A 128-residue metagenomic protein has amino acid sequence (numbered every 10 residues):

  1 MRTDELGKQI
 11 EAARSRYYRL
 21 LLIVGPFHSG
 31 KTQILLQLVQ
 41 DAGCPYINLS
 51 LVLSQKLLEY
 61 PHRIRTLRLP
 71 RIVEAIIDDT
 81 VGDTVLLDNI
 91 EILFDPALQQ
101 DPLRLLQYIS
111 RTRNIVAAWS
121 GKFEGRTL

Functional and structural regions predicted by a protein language model:
M1-R16: N-terminal pre-Walker A segment at the start of P-loop NTPase domains
A13-S15, I76-T80, Q107-R113: Conserved catalytic network of the ASCE P-loop NTPase/AAA+ motor domain
R16-Q33: Walker A/P-loop nucleotide-binding motif
I34, L38: Hydrophobic positions on the alpha1 helix immediately C-terminal to the Walker A/P-loop
Q40-K56: Conserved catalytic segments around the Walker B and adjacent sensor/switch elements of P-loop NTPase domains
L51-D78: Short glycine-rich substrate-engagement loop in P-loop NTPases that contacts/grips substrate
T80-L98: Conserved P-loop NTPase "ATPase switch" module shared by AAA+ and STAND
I92-L128: Replace "adjacent to P-loop NTPase cores in ATP/GTP-dependent enzymes" with "adjacent to NTP-binding cores
